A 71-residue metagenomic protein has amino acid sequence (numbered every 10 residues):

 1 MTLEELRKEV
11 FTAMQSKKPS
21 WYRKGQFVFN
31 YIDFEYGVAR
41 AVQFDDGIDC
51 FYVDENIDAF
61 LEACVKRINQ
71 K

Functional and structural regions predicted by a protein language model:
M1-F29: N-terminal acidic leader/helix
L3-L6, F34, L61: Generic detector of leucine side chains in alpha-helical contexts
T12-K17, F34-V38, R67-Q70: Surface-exposed polar/charged interaction patches
K18-D58: Acidic, low-complexity, intrinsically disordered interaction modules
Y52-K71: Charged low-complexity stretches with an acidic bias
